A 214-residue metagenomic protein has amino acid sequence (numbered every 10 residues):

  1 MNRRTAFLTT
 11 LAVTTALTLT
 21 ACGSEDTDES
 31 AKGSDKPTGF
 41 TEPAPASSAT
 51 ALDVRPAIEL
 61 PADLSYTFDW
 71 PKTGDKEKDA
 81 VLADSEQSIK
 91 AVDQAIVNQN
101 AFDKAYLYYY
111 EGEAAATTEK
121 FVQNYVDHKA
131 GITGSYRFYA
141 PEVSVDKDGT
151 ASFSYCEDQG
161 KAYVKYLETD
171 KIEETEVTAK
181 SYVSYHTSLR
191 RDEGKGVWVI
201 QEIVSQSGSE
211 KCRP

Functional and structural regions predicted by a protein language model:
M1-T10: Bacterial N-terminal signal peptides that target proteins for export
L11-A16: Hydrophobic helical h-region of N-terminal Sec-dependent signal peptides in bacterial secretory/periplasmic proteins
T18-A21: C-terminal motif of bacterial Sec signal peptides marking the signal peptidase cleavage site
G23-D26: Bacterial signal peptide processing site
E29: Conserved nucleotide-sugar donor-binding catalytic segment
K32-R55: Post-signal peptide N-terminal segment of mature Sec-exported envelope proteins
P56-G131: Core segments of small alpha/beta cavity-forming domains
A101-K104, Y108-R213: Structured, amphipathic secondary-structure segments that form assembly/contact surfaces in multi-subunit
